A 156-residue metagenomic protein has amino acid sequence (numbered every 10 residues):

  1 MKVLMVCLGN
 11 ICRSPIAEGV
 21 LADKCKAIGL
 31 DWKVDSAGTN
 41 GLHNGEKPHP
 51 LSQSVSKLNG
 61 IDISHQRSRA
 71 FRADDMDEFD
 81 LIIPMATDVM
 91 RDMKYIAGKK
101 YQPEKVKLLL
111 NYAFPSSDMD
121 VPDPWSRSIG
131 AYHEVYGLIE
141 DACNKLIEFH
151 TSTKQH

Functional and structural regions predicted by a protein language model:
M1-E78, E148-H156: Conserved active-site segments centered on acidic
C7, S56, I83-P84, I139: Hydrophobic structural packing positions in well-ordered secondary structure
S14, A86-T87: Helix N-cap/beta->alpha junction signal
L81, T87-H156: Phosphate-binding/catalytic loops
